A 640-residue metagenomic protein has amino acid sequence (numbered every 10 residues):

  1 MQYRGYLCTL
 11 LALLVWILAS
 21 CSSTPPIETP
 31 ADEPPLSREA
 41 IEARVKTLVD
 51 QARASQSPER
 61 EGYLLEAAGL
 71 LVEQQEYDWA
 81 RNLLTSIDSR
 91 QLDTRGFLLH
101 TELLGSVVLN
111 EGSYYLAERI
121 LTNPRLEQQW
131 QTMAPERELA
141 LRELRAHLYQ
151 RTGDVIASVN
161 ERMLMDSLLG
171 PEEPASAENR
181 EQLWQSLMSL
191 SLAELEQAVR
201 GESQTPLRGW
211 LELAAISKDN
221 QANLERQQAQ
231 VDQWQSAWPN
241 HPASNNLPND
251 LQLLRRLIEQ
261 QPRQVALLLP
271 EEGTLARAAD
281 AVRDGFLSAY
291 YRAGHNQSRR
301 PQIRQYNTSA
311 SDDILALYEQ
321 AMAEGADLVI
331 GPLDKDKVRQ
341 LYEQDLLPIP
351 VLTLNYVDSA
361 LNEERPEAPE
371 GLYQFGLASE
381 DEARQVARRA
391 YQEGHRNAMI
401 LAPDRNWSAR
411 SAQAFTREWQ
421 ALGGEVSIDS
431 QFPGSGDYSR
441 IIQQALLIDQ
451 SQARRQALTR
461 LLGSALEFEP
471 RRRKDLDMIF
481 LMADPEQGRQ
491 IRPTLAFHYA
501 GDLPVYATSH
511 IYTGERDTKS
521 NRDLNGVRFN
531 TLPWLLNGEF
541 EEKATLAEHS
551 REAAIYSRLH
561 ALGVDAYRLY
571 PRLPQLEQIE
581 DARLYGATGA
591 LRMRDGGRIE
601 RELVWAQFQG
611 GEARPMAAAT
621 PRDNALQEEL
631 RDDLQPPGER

Functional and structural regions predicted by a protein language model:
I17, C21-R38: Bacterial Sec signal peptide processing site at the extreme N-terminus
E39-A40, R137-A140, L148, T152 (+3 more regions): Extended repeat-based interaction scaffolds and adjacent low-complexity, acidic/S/T/P-biased segments that form broad
H100, R277-V282, N296-L361: Beta-alpha junction/loop-to-helix N-cap segments that form part of ligand/metal-binding clefts
M322-D334, V351-L354, N397-P403, Q452-P485 (+1 more regions): Periplasmic-binding protein-like
L328-G331, K335-Q431: Extracytoplasmic ligand/sensor domains, especially the bilobed periplasmic-binding protein
D449-R455, K474-L476, R492-V564: Extracellular/periplasmic periplasmic-binding protein-like sensory domains
Q490, T518-K519, T588-R640: Solvent-exposed, acidic/polar segments of extracytosolic/periplasmic ligand-binding ectodomains
E548-P615: Segments of small-molecule ligand-sensing domains
